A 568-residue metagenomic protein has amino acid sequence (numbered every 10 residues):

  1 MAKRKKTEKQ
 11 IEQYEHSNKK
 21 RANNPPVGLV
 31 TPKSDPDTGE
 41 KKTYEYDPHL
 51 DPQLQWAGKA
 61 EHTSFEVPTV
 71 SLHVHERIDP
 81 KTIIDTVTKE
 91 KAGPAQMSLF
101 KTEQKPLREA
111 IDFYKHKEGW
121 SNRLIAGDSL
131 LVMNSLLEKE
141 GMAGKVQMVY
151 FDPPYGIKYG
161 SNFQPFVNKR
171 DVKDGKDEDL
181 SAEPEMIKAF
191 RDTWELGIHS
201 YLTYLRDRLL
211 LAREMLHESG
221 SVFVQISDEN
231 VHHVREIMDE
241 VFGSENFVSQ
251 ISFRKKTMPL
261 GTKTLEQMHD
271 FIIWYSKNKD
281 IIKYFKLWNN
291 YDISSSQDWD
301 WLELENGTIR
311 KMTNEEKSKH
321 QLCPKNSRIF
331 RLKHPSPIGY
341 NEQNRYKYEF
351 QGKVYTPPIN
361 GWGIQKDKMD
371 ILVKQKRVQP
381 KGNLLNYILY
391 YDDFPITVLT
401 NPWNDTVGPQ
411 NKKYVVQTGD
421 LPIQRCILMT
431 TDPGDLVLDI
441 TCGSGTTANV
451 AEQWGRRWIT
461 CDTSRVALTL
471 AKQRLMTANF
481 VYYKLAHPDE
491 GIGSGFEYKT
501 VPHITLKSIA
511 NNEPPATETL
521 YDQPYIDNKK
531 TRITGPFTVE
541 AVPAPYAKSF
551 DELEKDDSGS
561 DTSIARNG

Functional and structural regions predicted by a protein language model:
M1-N290, S294, W301-N306, Q375-R377 (+1 more regions): S-adenosyl-L-methionine-dependent nucleic acid methyltransferase catalytic domains
N290-D393: N-terminal auxiliary segments of SAM/dcSAM-dependent transferases
